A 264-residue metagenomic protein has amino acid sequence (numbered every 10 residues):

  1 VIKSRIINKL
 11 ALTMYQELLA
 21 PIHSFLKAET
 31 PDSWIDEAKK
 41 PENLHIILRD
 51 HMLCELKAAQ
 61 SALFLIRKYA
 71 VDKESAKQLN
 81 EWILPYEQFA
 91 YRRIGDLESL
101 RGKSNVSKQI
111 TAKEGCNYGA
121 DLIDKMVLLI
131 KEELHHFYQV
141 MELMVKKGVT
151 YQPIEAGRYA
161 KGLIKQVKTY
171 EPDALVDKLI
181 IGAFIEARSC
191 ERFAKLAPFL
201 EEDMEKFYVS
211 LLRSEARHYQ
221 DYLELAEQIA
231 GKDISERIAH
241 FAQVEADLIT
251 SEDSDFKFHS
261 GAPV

Functional and structural regions predicted by a protein language model:
V1-T13: N-terminal amphipathic/basic-hydrophobic helices that include classical n-h-c signal peptides and signal-anchor
L10-V264: Non-heme di-metal
